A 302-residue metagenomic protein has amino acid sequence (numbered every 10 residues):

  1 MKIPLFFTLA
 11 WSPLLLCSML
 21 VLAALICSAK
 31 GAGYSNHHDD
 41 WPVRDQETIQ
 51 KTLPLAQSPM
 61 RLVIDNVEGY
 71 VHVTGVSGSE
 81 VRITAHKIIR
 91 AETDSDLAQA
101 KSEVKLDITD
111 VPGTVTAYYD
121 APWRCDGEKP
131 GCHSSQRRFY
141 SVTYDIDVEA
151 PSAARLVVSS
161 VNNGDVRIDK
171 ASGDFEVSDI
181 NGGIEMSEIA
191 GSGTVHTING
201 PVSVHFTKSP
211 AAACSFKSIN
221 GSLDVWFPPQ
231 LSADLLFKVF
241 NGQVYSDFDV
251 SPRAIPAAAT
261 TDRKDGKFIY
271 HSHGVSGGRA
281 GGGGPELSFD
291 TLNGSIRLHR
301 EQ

Functional and structural regions predicted by a protein language model:
K2-Q302: Intrinsically disordered, low-complexity terminal regions
